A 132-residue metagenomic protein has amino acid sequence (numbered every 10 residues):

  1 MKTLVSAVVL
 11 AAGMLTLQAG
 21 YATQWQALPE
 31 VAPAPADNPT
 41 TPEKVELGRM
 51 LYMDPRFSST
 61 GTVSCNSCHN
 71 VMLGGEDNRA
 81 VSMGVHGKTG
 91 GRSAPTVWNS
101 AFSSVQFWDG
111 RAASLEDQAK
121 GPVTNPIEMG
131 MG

Functional and structural regions predicted by a protein language model:
K2-L4, Q18-G132: Periplasmic c-type cytochrome electron-transfer domains
S6-Q18: Bacterial N-terminal signal peptides
